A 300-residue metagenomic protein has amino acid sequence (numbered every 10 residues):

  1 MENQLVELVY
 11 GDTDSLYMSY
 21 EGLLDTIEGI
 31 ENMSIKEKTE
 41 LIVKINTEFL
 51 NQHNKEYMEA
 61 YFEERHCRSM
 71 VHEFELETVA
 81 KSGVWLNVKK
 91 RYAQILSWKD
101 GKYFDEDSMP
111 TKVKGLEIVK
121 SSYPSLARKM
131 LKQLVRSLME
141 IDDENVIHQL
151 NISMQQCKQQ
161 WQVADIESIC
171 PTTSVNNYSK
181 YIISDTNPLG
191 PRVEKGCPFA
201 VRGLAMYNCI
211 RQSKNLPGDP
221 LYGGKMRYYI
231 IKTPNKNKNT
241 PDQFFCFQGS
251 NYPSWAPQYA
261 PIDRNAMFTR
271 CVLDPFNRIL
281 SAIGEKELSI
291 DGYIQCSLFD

Functional and structural regions predicted by a protein language model:
M1-T13, M18-D300: DNA-dependent DNA polymerase catalytic subunits
